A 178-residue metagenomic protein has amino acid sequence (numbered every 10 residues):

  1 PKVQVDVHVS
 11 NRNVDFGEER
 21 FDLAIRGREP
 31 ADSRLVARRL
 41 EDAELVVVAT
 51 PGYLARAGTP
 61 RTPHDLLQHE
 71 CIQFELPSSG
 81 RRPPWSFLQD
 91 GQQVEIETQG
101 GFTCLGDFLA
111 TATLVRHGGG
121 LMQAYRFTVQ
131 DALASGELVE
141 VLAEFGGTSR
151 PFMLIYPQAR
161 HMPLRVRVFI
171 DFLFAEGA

Functional and structural regions predicted by a protein language model:
P1-V36: Central regulatory/effector-binding core of bacterial HTH transcription factors
V5-V9, Q73, E95-D107: Short beta-strand-to-loop elements that line the ligand-binding cleft of bilobed periplasmic-binding protein-like
V9-N11, G27-E29, A49-P51, A124-F127: Beta->alpha turn/N-cap motifs
L23-R26, G120-A124, E140-V141: Paired acidic/hydrophobic, glycine-rich loop segments that form the ligand-binding mouth/hinge of periplasmic-binding
R34-L76, D90: Flexible hinge/capping segments at coil-to-helix
D65, P83-E97, A132: Ligand-binding cleft/hinge of the Venus flytrap
L66, T113-G118, L133: Hydrophobic residues within well-ordered alpha-helices
R126-S135, V139, E144-A178: C-terminal effector-binding regulatory domain of bacterial HTH transcription factors
